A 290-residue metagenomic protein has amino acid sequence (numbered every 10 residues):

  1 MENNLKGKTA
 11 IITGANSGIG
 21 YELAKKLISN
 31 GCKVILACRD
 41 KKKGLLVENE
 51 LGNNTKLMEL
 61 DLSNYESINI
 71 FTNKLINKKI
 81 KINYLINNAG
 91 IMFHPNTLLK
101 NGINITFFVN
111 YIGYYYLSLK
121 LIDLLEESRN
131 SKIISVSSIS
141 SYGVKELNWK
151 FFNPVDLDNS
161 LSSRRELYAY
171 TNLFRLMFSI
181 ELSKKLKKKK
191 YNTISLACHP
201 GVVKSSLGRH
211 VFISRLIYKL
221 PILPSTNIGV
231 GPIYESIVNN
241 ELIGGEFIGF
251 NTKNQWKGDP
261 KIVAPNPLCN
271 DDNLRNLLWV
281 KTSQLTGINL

Functional and structural regions predicted by a protein language model:
M1-L85, M92-H94, L147-N148, F152 (+1 more regions): NAD(P)H-dependent oxidoreductase Rossmann-fold/reductase module
E48, T72, N83-I86, N104 (+2 more regions): Short, well-ordered alpha-helical packing segments
K81-I82, L125-N148, K190-I194: Active-site loop of short-chain dehydrogenase/reductase
M92-T97, Y142: Helix N-cap/beta-alpha junction loops of NAD(P)-dependent oxidoreductase domains
P95-V109: Short alpha-helical oligomerization interface
V109-R129, S141-V144, S183-K184: Amphipathic alpha-helical dimer-interface segment in Rossmann-like NAD(P)H-dependent oxidoreductases
G113-K120, S135-Y142, P232-E235, K281: Alpha-helical scaffold segments in carbohydrate-active enzymes
